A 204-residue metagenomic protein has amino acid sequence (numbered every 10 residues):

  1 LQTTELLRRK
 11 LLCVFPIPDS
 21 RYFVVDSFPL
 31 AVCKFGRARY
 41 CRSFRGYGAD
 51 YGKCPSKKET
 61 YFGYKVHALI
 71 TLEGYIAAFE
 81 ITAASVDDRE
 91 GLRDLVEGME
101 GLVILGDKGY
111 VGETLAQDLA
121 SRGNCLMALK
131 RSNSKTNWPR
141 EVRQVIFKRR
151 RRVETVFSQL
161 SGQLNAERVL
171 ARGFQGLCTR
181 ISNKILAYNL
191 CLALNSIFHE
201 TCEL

Functional and structural regions predicted by a protein language model:
L1-L204: Short alpha-helical elements
